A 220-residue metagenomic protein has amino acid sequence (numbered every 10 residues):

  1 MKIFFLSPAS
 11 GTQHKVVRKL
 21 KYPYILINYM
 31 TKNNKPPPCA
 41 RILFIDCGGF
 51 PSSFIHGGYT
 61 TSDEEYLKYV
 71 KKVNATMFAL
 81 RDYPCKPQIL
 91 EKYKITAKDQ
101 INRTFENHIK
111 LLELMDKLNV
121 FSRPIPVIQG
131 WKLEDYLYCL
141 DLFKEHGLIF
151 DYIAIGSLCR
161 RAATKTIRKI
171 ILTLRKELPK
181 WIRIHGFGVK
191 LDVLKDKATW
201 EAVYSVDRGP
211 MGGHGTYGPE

Functional and structural regions predicted by a protein language model:
M1-L112, D116: Non-catalytic, usually N-terminal nucleic-acid engagement modules in DNA/RNA processing proteins
M1-L6, K21-L26, I42-F44, T76-A79 (+4 more regions): Structural preference for beta-strand elements that scaffold enzyme active sites
S7-S10, Y29, C47-G49, D82 (+4 more regions): A cross-domain feature marking catalytic cores of carbohydrate-active enzymes and several ubiquitous metabolic/repair
P36-P37, S53-G57, L137-Y138, A162-T166 (+2 more regions): Short, charged, surface-exposed secondary-structure boundary motifs
I42-C47, I101-V120, K165-L194: Alpha-helix-loop-beta-strand connector modules within alpha/beta enzyme cores
G58-T61, E65-Y69, Y138-E145, V189-S205: Catalytic cores of alpha/beta
P84, D151-R160, F187-E220: Glycine-rich phosphate-binding active-site loops on the catalytic face of alpha/beta enzymes
L133-H146, A163-T173: Distinct, well-ordered alpha-helical segments
